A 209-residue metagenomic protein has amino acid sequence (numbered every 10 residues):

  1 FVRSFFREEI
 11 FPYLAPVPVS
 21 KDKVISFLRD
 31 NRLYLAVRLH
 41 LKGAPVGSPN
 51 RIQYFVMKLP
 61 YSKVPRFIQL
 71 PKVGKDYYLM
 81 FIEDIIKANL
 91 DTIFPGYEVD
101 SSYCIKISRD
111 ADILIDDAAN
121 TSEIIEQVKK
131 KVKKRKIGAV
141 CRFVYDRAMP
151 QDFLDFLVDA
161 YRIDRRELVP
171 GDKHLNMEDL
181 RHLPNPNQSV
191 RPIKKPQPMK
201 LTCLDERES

Functional and structural regions predicted by a protein language model:
F1-S209: N-terminal localization/anchoring segments of enzymes in phospholipid and broader phosphate metabolism
